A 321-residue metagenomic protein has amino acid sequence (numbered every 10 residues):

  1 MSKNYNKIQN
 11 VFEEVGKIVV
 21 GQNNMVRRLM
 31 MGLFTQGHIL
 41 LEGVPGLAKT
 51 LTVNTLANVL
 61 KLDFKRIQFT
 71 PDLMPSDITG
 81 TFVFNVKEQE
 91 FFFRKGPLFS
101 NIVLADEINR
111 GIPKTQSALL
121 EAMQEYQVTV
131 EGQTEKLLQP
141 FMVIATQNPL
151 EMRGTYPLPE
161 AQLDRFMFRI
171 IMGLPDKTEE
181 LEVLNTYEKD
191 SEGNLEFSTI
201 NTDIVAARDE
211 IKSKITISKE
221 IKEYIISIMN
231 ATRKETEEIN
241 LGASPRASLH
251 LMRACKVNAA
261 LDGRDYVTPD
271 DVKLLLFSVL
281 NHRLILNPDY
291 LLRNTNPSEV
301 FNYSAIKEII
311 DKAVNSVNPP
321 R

Functional and structural regions predicted by a protein language model:
K3-L47, I226: Pre-Walker A (pre-P-loop) alpha-helix and adjacent loop at the N terminus of AAA/AAA+ ATPase modules, a conserved
R28-M31, F84-L104: Conserved alpha-helical scaffold flanking the Walker A/P-loop in AAA+ ATPase domains
L33-T70: Walker A/P-loop
E42, D63-S76, G132-Q139: Short beta-strand-centered segment that lines the nucleotide-binding/catalytic pocket of NTP-utilizing
G43, D106-E107, A118: Walker B catalytic acidic pair
V44, I78, T146: P-loop (Walker A) phosphate-binding loop of NTP-binding proteins
N85-E88, G111-T115, M123-T199, A206-K214 (+1 more regions): Canonical AAA+ ATPase core
K234-R321: C-terminal engagement/docking regions of AAA+ P-loop ATPases
